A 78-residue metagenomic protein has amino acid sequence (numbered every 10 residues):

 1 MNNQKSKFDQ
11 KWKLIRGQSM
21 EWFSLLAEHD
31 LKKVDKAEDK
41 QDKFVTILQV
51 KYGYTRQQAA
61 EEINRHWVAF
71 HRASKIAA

Functional and structural regions predicted by a protein language model:
M1-A78: Intrinsically disordered, low-complexity, hydrophilic segments
